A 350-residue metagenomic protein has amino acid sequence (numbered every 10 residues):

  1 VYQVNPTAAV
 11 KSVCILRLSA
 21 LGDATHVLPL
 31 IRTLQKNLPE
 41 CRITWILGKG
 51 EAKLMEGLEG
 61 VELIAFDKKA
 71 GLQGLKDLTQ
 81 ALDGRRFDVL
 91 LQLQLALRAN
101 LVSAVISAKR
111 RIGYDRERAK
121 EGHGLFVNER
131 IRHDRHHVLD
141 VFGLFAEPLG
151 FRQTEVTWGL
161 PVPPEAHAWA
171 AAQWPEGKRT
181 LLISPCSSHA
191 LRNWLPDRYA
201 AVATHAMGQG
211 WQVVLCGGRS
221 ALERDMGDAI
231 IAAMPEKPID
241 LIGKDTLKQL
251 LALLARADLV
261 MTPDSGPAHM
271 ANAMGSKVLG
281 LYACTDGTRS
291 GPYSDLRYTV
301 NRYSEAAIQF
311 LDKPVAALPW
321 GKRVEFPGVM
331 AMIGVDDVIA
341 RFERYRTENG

Functional and structural regions predicted by a protein language model:
V1-G350: Catalytic machinery of carbohydrate-active enzymes, primarily nucleotide-sugar-dependent glycosyltransferases
